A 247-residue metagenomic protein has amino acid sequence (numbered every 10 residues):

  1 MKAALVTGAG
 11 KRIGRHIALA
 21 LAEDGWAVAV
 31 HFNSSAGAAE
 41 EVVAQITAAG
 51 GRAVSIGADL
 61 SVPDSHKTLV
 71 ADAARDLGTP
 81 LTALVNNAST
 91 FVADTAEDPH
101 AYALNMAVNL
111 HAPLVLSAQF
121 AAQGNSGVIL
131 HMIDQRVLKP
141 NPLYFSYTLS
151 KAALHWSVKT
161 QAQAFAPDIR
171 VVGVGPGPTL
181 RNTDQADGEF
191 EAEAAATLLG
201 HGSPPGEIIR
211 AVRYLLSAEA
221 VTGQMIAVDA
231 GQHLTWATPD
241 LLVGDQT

Functional and structural regions predicted by a protein language model:
G10-R12: Conserved glycine-rich cofactor-binding loop
L21, F165-T179, V221-V228: Conserved Rossmann-fold SDR core element
W26-E41: Conserved glycine-rich Rossmann-like NAD(P)H-binding loop of the short-chain dehydrogenase/reductase
A36, G57-V70, G206: The beta1-alpha1 cofactor-binding region of Rossmann-like NAD(H)/NADP(H)-dependent oxidoreductases
K67, S89-L104, L143-S146, D184-D187 (+1 more regions): Conserved mid-core segment of classical short-chain dehydrogenase/reductases
T90-E97, L114, G127-A166, P178-T179 (+1 more regions): Catalytic loop of short-chain dehydrogenase/reductase
P205-V228, H233-L234: C-terminal substrate-recognition "lid" of short-chain dehydrogenase/reductases
